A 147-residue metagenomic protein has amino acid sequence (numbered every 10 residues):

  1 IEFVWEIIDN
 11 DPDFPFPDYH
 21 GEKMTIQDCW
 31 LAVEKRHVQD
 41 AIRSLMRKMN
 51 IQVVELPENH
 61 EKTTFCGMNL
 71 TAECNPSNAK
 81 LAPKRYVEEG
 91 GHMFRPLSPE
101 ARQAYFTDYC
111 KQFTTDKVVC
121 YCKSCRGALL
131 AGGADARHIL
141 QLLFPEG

Functional and structural regions predicted by a protein language model:
I1-G147: Iron-sulfur cluster-binding electron-transfer modules in prokaryotic oxidoreductases
